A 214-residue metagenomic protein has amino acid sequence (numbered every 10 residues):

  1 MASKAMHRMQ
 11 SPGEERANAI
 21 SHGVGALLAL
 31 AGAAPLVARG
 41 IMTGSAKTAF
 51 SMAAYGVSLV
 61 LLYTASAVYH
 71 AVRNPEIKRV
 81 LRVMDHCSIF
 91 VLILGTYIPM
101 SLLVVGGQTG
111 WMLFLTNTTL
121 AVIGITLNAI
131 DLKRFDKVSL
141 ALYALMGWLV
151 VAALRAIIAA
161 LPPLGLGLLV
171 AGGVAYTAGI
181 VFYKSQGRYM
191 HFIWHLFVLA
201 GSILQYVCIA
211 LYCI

Functional and structural regions predicted by a protein language model:
M1-I214: Multi-pass alpha-helical transmembrane bundles in non-GPCR membrane proteins that perform intramembrane catalysis
